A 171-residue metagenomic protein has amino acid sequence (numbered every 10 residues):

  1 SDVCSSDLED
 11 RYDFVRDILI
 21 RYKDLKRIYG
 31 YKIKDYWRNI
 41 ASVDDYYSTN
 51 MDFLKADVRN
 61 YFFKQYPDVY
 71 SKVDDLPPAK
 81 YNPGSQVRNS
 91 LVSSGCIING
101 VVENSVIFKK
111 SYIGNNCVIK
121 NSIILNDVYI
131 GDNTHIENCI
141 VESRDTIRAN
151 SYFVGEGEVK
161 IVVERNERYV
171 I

Functional and structural regions predicted by a protein language model:
S1-S5: Short, small-residue-biased leader/transition segments that mark boundaries at the very start of proteins
L8-I171: Left-handed beta-helix
